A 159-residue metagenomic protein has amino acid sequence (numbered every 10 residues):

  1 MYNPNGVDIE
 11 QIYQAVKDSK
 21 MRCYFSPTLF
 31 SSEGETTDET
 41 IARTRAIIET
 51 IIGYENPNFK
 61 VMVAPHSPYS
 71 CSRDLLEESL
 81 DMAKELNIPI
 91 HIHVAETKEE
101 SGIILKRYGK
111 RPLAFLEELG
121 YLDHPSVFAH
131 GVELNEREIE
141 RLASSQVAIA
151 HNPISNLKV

Functional and structural regions predicted by a protein language model:
M1-G6: Hydrophobic alpha-helical hairpins/lids featuring a short glycine-rich hinge
V7-E133: Metal-coordinating catalytic core of metallo-dependent amide/deamination hydrolases
Y121-V159: Active-site-adjacent C-terminal substructures of enzyme catalytic domains
